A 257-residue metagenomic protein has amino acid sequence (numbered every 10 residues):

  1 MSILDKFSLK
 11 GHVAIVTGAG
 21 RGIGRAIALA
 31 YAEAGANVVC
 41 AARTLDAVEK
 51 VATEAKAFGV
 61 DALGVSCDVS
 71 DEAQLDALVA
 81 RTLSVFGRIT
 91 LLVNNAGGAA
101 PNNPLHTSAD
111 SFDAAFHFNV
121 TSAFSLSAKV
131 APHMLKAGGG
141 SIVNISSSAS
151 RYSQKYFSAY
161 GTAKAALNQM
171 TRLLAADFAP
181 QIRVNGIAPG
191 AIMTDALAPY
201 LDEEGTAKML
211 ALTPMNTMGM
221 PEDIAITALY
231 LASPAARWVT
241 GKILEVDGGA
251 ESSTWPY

Functional and structural regions predicted by a protein language model:
S2-D5, Y152, L229, T240-Y257: Short C-terminal tail/terminal secondary-structure segment of NAD(P)H-dependent dehydrogenase/reductase domains
V13, G20-G22: Conserved glycine-rich cofactor-binding loop
N103-F116, L197, M209: Substrate-binding pocket helix/loop in short-chain dehydrogenase/reductase
S127, A163, T171: Active-site helix of classical SDR
P132, A175-P180, R237: Alpha-helical segment proximal to the catalytic Tyr-Lys
S147: Residue(s) in the substrate-gating loop at a strand-loop-helix junction that position the organic substrate next
G186, A207-A235, V239, V246-G248: C-terminal helical subdomain
